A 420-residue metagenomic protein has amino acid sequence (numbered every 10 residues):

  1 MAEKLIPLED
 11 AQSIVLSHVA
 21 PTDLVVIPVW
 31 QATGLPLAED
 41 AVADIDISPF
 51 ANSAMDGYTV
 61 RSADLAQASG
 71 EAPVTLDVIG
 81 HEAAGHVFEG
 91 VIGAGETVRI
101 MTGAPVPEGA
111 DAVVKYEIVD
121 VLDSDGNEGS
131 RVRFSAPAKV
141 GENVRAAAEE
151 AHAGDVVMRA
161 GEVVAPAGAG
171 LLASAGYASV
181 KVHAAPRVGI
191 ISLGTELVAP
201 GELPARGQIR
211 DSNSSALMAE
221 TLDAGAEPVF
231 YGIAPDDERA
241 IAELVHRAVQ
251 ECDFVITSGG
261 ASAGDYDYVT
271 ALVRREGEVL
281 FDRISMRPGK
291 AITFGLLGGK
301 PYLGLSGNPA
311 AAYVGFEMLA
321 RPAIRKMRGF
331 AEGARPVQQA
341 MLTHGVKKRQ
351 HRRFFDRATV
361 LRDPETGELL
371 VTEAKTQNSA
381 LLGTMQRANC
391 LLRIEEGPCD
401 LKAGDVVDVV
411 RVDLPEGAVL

Functional and structural regions predicted by a protein language model:
M1-L8, A178-L305, P309-G315: Helix-rich terminal scaffold detector
M1-S69, R99, F330-F355: Short, low-complexity N-terminal leaders and the immediately following helix N-cap/first helix
A2-E3, L8, T59-P235, L370 (+3 more regions): Short, glycine/charged-enriched hinge/interface segments at domain edges or termini
E3-D10, L24-I27, Q31, M55 (+22 more regions): Conserved active-site and cofactor/substrate-binding residues in soluble primary-metabolism enzymes
S13-L24, A38-V42, S124, K139 (+16 more regions): Generic secondary-structure signature for well-ordered alpha-helical cores
V15, G57, G154, I190 (+4 more regions): Residue-level signal for inorganic ion chemistry
V25-W30, E39, G85, V106 (+2 more regions): Flexible glycine/proline-rich
A51-S53, A66-E71, E89-G93, V106-E108 (+14 more regions): Solvent-exposed alpha-helices and their adjacent loops that cap or buttress functional pockets in soluble metabolic
